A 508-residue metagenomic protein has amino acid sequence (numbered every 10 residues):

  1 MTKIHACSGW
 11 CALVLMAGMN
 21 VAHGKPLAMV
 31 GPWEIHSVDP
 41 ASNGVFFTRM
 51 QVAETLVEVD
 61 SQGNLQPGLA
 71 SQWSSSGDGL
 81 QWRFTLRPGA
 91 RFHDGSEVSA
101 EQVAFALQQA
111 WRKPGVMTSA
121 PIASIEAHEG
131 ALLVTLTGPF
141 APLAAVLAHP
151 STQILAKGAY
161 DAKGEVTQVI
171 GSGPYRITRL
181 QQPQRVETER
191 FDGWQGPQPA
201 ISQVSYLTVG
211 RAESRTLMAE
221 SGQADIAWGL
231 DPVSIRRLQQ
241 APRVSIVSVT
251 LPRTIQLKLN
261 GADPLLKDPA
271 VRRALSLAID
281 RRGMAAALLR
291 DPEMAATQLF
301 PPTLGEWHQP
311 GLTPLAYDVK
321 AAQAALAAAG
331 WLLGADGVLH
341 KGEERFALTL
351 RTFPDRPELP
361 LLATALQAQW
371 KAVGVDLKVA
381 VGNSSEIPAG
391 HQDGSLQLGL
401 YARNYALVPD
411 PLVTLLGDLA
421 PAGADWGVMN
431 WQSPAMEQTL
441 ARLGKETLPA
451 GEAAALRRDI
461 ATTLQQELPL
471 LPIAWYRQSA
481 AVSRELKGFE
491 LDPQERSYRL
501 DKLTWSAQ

Functional and structural regions predicted by a protein language model:
V30-G77, T85, Q108, I170-G171: N-terminal lobe/hinge region of extracytoplasmic solute-binding protein
G31-R49, L69-A70, S96, A141-T152 (+6 more regions): A structural "hinge/loop" feature
S71-P114, L133, L265-K267: Aromatic- and charge-enriched surface segment that lines or borders ligand/interaction sites
T85, V116-G158: Surface-exposed binding/hinge segments that line and control ligand-binding clefts or catalytic entry sites
A148-P199, Q203, R211-E213, H308 (+1 more regions): Gly/Pro-rich hinge or "lid" segments in bacterial periplasmic/extracellular proteins
Q181, A278-Q309, Q323, E358-Q367 (+1 more regions): Detector for C-terminal structural segments
R190, K267-A368: Append "and occasionally in soluble cytosolic enzymes with long acidic Gly/Pro-rich linkers
F191-R237, T364-Q367, D376-K378, S384: Ligand-site clamp/hinge motif
